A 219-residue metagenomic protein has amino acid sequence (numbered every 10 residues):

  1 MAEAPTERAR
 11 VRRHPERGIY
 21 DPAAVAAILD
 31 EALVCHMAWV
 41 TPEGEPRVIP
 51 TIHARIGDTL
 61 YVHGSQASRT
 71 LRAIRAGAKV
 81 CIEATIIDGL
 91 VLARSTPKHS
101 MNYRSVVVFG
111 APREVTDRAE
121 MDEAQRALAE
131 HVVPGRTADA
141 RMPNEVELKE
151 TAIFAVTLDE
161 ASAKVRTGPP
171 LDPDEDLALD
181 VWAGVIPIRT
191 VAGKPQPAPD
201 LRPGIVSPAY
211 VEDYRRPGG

Functional and structural regions predicted by a protein language model:
M1-A9, T116, E120-G219: C-terminal edge-of-domain segments
P5-Y61, R72: An N-terminal domain-cap segment
H53, G110-P112, L158: A structural signal for short, well-ordered beta-strand segments
A54, S68-T70, P169-D172: Short, surface-exposed beta-strand-loop junctions and turns on beta-sheet-rich folds
T59, K79, S105, A111 (+2 more regions): Structural motif
Q66-A127: Short, structured beta-strand-loop surface elements
